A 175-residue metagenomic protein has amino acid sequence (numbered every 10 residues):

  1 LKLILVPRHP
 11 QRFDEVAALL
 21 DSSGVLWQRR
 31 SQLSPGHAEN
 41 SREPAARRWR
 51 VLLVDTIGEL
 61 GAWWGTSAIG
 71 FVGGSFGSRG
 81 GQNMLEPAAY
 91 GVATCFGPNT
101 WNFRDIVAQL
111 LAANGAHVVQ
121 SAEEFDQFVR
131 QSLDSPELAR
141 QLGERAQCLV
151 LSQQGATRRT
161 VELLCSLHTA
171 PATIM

Functional and structural regions predicted by a protein language model:
L1-M175: Nucleotide-activated sugar donor-binding and catalytic core shared by glycosyltransferases and related lipid-linked
